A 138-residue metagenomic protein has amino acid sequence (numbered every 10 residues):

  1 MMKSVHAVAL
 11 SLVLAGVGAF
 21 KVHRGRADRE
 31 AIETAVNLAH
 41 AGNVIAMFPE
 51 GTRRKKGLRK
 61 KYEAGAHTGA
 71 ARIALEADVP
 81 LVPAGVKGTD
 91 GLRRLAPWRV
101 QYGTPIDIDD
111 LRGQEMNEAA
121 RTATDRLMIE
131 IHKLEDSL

Functional and structural regions predicted by a protein language model:
M1-R26, T34: Catalytic core of membrane glycerolipid acyltransferases/transacylases, capturing the structured, soluble-facing
E30-L138: Non-catalytic C-terminal accessory region of glycerolipid acyltransferases and related lyso-lipid remodeling enzymes
